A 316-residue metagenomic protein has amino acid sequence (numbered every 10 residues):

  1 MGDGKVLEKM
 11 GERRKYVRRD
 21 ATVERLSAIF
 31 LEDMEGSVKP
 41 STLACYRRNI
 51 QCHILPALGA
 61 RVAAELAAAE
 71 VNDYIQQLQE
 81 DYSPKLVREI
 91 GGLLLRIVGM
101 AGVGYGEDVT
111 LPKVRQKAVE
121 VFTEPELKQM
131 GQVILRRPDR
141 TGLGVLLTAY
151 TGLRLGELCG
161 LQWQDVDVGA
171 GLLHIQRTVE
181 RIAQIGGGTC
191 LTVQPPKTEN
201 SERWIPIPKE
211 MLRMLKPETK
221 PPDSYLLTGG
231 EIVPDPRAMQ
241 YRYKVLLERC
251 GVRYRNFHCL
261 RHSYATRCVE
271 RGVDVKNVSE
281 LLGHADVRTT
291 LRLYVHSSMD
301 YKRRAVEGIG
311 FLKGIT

Functional and structural regions predicted by a protein language model:
M1-M10: A short, charged, amphipathic alpha-helix used as a generic interaction element across diverse proteins
K15-E24, A28-G99, Q116, P138-D139 (+2 more regions): N-terminal core-binding DNA-recognition domain of tyrosine site-specific recombinases/integrases
Y16, A170, R181-A183, G188-E202 (+2 more regions): C-terminal secondary-structure termini that scaffold catalytic or DNA-interacting sites
I54, L58, L94-G102, L215-E218 (+2 more regions): Hydrophobic recognition helices of helix-based DNA-binding modules
P84, R88, V103-W163, V168-G169 (+2 more regions): Basic, Lys/Arg- and aromatic-enriched nucleic-acid-binding interface segment
K85, L146, Y150, G156-E157 (+5 more regions): C-terminal catalytic core of tyrosine-transesterase DNA break-rejoin enzymes
E124-P125, T178, Q184-G187, P206-R253: Active-site/catalytic core of tyrosine-dependent DNA strand-transfer enzymes
Q129-V133, Q184-T192, R271, R292 (+1 more regions): DNA/chromatin major-groove-contacting recognition/catalytic segments
